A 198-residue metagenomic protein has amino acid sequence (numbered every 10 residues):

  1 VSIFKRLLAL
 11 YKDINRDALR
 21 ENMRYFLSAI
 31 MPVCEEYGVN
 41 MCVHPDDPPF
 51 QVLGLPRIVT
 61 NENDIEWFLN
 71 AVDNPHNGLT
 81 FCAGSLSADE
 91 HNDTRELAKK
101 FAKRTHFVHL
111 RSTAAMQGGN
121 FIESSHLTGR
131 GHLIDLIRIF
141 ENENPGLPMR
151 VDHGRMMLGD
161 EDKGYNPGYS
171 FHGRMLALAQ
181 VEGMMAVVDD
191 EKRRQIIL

Functional and structural regions predicted by a protein language model:
V1-E21: Extended, charge-rich helix/loop segments that form flexible, surface "patches" used to engage negatively charged
F4-A9, R24-E36, N40, F50-L198: Histidine-acidic metal/acid-base catalytic patches
D47: Helix-loop segments that flank and shape redox-cofactor active sites
